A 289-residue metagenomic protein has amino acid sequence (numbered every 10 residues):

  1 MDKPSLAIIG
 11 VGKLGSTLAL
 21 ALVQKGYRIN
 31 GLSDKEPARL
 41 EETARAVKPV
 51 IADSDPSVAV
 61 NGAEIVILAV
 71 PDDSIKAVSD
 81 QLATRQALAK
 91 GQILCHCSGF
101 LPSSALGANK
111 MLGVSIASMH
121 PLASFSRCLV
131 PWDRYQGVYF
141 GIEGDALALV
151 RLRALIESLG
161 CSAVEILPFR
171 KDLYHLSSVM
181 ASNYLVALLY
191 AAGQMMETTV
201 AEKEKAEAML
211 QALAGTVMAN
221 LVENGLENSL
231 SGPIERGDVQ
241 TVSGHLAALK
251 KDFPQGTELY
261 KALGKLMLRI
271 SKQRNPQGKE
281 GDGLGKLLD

Functional and structural regions predicted by a protein language model:
M1-G62: NAD(P)+-binding Rossmann beta1-loop-alpha1 motif at the extreme N-terminus of oxidoreductases
D2-S5, G91, G137: Phosphate-coordination loops involved in phosphoryl transfer and adenosine-cofactor binding
A7-I8, L68, I142: Hydrophobic Val/Ile/Leu positions in short beta-strands of Rossmann-like dinucleotide-binding domains
G31-D34, L94-C97, I142: Short, hydrophobic beta-strand segments that form beta-sheet elements in well-ordered domains
P37-E42, P102-A105, A148-V150: Short, charged/polar "capping" segments at the starts of alpha-helices and the immediately preceding loops
E42-A46, M111, V130-V222, K286: Internal alpha-helical scaffold of NAD(P)-dependent oxidoreductase catalytic cores
V47, I51-V130: Rossmann-like NAD(P)(H) cofactor-binding subdomain of soluble oxidoreductases
E207-Q211, G215-D289: NAD(P)-dependent Rossmann-like dehydrogenase/reductase catalytic/cofactor-binding core
